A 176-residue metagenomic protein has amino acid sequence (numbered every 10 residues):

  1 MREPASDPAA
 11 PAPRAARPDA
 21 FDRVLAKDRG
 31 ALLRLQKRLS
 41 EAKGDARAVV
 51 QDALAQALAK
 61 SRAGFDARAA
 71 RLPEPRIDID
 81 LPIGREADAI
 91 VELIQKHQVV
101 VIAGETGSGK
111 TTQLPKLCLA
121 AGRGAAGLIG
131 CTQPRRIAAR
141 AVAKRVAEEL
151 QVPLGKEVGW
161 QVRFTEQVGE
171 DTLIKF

Functional and structural regions predicted by a protein language model:
M1-Q98, L117: Helicase-associated low-complexity/disordered flanking segments
L58, L93, Q98-F176: Conserved P-loop/Walker A NTP-binding site and adjacent catalytic elements of P-loop NTPases
